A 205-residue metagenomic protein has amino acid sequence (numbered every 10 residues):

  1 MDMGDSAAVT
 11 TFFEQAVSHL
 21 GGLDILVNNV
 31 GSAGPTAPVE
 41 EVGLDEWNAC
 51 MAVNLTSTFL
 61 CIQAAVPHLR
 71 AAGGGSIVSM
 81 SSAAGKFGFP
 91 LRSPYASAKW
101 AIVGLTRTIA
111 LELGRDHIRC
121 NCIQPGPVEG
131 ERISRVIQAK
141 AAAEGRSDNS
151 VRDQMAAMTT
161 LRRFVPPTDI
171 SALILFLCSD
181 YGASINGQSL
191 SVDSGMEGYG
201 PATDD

Functional and structural regions predicted by a protein language model:
M1-F12, L44, T168: The beta1-alpha1 cofactor-binding region of Rossmann-like NAD(H)/NADP(H)-dependent oxidoreductases
A33-T36, F87, L175, N186-D205: Short C-terminal tail/terminal secondary-structure segment of NAD(P)H-dependent dehydrogenase/reductase domains
A37-V39, G43-N48, M155: Substrate-binding pocket helix/loop in short-chain dehydrogenase/reductase
I62, A98, T106: Active-site helix of classical SDR
S82: Residue(s) in the substrate-gating loop at a strand-loop-helix junction that position the organic substrate next
G114, R119, I185-G187: Short, small/polar-rich loop/turn modules that mediate ligand/substrate recognition or access, typified
C122, G145-I185, V192-S194: C-terminal helical subdomain
